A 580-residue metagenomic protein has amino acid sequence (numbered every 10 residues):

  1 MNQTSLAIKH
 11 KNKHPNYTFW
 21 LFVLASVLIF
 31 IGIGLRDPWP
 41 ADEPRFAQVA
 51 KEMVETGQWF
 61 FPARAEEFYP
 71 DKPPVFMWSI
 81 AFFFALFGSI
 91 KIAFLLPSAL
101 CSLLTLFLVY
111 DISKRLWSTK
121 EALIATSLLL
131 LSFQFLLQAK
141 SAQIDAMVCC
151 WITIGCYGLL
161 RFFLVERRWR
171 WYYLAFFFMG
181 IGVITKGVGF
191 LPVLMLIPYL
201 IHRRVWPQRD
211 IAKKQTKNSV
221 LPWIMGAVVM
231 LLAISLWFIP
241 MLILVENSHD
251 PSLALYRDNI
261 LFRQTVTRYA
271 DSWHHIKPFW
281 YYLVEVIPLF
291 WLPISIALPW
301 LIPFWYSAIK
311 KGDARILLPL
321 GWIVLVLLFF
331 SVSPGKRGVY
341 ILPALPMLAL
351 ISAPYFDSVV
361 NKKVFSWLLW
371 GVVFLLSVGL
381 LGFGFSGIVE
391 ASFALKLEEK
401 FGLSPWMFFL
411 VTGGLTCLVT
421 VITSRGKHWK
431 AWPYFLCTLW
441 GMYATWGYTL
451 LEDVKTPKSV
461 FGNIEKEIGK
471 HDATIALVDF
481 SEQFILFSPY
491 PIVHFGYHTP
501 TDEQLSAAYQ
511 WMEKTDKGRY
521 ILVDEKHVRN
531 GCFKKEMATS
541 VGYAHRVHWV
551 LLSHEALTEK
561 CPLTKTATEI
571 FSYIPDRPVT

Functional and structural regions predicted by a protein language model:
N2-L6, H10, N16, Y173 (+1 more regions): Membrane-embedded architecture of ER/inner-membrane glycosylation machinery
P15-V23, V109-L131: Transmembrane-helix signature of polytopic, membrane-embedded enzymes that assemble or transfer cell-envelope glycans
V27-G32, R45-F68, V75, F82: Extracytosolic helix-loop segments that constitute the early lumenal/periplasmic catalytic or substrate-binding loops
F46-V49, F178-I181, F190-R337, M347 (+2 more regions): Transmembrane-lumen/periplasm boundary regions of multi-pass, lipid-linked membrane glycan transferases
L95, Q134-V148: Short acidic/glycine- and proline-prone juxtamembrane loop motifs at membrane-interface regions of multi-pass membrane
L96-L116, I154: Transmembrane-helix motifs of polytopic, lipid-linked glycan transferases
L108, V148-V165, L348-I351: Specific aromatic-rich, kink-prone transmembrane helix
R115-L116, G155-Y172, G182, F356-V360: Membrane-interface transmembrane helices that cradle and orient dolichyl/undecaprenyl
